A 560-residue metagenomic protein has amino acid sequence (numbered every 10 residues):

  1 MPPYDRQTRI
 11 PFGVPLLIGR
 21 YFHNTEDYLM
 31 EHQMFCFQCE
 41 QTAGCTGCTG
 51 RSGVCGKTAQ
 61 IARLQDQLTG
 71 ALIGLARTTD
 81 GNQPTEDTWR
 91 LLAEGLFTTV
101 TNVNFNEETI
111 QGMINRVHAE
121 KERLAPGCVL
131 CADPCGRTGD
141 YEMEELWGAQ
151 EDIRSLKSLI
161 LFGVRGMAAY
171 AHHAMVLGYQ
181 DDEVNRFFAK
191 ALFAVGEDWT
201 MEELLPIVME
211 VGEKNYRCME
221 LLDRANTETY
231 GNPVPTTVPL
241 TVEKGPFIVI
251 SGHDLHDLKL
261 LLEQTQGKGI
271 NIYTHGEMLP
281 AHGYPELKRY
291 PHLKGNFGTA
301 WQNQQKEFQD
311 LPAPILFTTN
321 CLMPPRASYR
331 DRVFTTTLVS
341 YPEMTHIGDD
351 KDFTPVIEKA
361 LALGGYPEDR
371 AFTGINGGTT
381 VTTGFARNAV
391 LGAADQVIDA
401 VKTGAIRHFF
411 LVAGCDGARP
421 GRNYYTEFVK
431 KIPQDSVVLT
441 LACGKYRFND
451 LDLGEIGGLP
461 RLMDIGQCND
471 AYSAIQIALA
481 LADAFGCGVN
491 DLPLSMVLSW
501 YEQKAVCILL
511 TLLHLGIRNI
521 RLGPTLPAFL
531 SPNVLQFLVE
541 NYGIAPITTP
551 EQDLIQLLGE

Functional and structural regions predicted by a protein language model:
P11, Q111-R116, Q180-A189, N490-M496 (+1 more regions): Short alpha-helical "patches" and their helix-cap loops
F12-L29: Short, Lys/Arg-enriched N-terminal segments with co-localized hydrophobic residues within the first ~10-30 amino acids
E31-I61, Q65, G70-I73, P206-E560: Anaerobic metallocofactor- and corrinoid-dependent redox/one-carbon enzyme cores, especially those from methanogenesis
L72-T229, P235: Electropositive, gly/pro-rich neighborhoods at or near active sites that engage anionic ligands
